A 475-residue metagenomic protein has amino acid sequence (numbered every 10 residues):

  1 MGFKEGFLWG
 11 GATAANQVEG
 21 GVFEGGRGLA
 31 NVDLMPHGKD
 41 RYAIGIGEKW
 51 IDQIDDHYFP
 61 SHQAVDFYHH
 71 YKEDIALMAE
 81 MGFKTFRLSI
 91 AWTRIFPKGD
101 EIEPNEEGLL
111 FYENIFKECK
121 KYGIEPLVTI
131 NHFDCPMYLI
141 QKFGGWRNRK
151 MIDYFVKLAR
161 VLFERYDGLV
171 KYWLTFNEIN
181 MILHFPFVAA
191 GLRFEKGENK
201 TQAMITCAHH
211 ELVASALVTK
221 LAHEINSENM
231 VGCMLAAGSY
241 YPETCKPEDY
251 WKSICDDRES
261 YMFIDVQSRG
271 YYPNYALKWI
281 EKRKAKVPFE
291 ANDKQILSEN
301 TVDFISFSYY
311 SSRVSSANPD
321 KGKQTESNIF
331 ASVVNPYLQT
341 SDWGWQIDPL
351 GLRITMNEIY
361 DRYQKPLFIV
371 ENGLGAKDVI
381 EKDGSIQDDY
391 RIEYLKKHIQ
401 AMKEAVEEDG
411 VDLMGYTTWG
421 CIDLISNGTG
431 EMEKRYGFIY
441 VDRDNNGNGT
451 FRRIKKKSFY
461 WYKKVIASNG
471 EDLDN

Functional and structural regions predicted by a protein language model:
M1-D55, K98-D100, L109-N475: Active-site region of glycoside hydrolase catalytic domains
D55-E80, D100: Asp/Glu-centered strand-loop micro-motifs enriched in Gly/Pro and often flanked by an aromatic residue
D66-E73, M81, I90, E107-N114 (+2 more regions): Generic alpha-helix structural propensity
H70-A91, E299-I305: Catalytic domains of carbohydrate-active enzymes, especially glycoside hydrolases
K84, T93-I95, F133-C135: A short acidic, glycine/proline-enriched capping/turn motif at secondary-structure boundaries, especially helix N-cap
I90-P104: Glycine-rich, proline-tolerant flexible connector loops at the mouths of alpha/beta enzymes
